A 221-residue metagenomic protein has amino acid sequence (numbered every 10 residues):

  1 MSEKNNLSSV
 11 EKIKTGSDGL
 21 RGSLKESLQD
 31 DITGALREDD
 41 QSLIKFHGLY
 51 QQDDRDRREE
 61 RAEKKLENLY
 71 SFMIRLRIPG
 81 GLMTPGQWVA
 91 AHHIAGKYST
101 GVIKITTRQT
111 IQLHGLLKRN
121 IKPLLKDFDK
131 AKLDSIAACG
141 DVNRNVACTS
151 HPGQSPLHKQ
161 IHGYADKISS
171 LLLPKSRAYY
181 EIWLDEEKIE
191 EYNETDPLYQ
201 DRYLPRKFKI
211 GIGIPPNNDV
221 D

Functional and structural regions predicted by a protein language model:
M1-S27: Intrinsically disordered, low-structural-confidence terminal and linker regions
E3, E11, E26, E38 (+4 more regions): Glutamate identity and glutamate-enriched acidic tracts
G22, E26-L82, R144-P152: Short glycine-/aliphatic-rich beta-strand segments at the starts of folded cytosolic domains
A35, S71-D221: Small-residue-enriched alpha-helical segments and adjacent helix-cap loops that form tight helix-helix packing
